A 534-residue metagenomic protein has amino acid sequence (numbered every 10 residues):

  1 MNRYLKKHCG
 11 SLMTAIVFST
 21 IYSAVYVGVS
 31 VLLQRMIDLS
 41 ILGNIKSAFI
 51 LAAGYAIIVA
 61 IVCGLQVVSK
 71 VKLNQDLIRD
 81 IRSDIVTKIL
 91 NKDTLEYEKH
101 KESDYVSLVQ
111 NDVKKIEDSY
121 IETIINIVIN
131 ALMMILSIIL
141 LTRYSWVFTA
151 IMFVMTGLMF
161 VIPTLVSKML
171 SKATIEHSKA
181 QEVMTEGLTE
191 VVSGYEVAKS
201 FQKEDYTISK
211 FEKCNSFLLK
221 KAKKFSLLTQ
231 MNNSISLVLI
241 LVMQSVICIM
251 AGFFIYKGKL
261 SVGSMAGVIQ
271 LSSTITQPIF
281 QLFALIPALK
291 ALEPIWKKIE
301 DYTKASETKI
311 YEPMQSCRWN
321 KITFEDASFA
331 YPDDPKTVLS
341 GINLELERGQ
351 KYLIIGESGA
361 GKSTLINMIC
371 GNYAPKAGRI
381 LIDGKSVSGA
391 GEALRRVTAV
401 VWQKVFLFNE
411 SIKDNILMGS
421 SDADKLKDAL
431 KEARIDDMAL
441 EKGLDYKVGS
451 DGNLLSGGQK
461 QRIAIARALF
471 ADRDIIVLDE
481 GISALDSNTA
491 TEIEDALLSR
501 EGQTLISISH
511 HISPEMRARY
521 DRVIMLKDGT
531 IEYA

Functional and structural regions predicted by a protein language model:
K7-C9, T94-L95, N111-Y120, I124 (+7 more regions): An intracellular "coupling" helix at the cytosolic face of ABC transporter transmembrane type-1 domains
L12-V62, T142-V147, G258, V262: Transmembrane helix-loop-helix hairpins at lipid-water interfaces of multipass membrane proteins, especially the type-1
V17, I21, V25-V29, I41-G43 (+3 more regions): Hydrophobic alpha-helical transmembrane segments of ABC transporter permease domains
V25-Q34, Y55-E102, V106, Q110 (+8 more regions): Juxtamembrane helix-loop junctions of ABC transporter transmembrane domains
A180, K203, L227, V268-T303: Cytosolic ends of transmembrane helices, especially the final helix of ABC transmembrane type-1 domains
C370: Helix-to-loop junction immediately C-terminal to a conserved catalytic motif
K404, I412-N415, K447-A534: ABC-family ATPase nucleotide-binding domain "signature/switch" substructure
V405-K447: Conserved "ABC signature" C-loop
